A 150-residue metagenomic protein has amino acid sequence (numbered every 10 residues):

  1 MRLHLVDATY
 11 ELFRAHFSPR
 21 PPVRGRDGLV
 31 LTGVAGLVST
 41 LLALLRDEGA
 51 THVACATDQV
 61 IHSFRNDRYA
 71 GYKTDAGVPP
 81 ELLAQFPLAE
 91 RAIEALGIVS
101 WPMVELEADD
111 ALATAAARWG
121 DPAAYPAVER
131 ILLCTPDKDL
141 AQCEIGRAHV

Functional and structural regions predicted by a protein language model:
M1-C134, L140-R147: Noncatalytic, basic helical substrate-engagement surface that gates or grips nucleic-acid strands
